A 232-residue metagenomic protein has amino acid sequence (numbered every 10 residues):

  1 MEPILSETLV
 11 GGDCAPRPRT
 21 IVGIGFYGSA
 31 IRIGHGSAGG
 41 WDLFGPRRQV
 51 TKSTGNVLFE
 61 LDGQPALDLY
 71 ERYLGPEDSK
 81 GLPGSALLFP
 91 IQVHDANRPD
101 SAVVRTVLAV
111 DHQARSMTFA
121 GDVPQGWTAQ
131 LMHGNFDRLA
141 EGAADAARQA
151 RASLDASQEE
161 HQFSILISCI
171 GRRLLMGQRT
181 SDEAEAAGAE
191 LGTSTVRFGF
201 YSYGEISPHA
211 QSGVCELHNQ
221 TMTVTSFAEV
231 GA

Functional and structural regions predicted by a protein language model:
M1-G177, S181-T195, F200-A232: Small-residue-enriched flexible segments
